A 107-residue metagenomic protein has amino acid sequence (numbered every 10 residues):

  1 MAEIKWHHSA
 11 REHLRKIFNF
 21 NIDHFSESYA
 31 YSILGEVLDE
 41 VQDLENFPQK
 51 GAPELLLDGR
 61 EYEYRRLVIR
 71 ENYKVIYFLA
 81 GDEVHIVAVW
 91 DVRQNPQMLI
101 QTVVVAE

Functional and structural regions predicted by a protein language model:
M1-E36: Arg/Lys-rich, positively charged N-terminal/basic patches that mediate binding to nucleic acids
S9-K16, L44, L55, V87: Conserved N-terminal glycine/acidic-rich loop preference
F18, L38-E45: Structural signal for well-ordered, non-membrane alpha-helices
D23, E27, N46, K50-P53 (+1 more regions): Charged, solvent-exposed alpha-helical segments that act as regulatory interaction surfaces
G35-L38, E61: PIN-domain endoribonuclease scaffold, especially VapC-family toxins
Q42-I69: A short, surface-exposed loop/turn module that caps and links secondary-structure elements
I69-E107: Enriched for short, Lys/Arg-rich terminal
